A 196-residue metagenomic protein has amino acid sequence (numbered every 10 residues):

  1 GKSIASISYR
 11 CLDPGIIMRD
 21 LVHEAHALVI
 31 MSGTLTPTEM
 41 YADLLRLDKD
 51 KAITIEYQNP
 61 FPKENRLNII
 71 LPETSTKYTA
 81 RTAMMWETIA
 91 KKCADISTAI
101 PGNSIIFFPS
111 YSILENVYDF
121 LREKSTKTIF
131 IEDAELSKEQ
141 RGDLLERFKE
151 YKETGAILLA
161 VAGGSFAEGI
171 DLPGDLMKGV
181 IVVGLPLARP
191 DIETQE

Functional and structural regions predicted by a protein language model:
G1-E196: ASCE RecA-like P-loop NTPase motor cores that couple ATP hydrolysis to mechanical translocation on nucleic acids
